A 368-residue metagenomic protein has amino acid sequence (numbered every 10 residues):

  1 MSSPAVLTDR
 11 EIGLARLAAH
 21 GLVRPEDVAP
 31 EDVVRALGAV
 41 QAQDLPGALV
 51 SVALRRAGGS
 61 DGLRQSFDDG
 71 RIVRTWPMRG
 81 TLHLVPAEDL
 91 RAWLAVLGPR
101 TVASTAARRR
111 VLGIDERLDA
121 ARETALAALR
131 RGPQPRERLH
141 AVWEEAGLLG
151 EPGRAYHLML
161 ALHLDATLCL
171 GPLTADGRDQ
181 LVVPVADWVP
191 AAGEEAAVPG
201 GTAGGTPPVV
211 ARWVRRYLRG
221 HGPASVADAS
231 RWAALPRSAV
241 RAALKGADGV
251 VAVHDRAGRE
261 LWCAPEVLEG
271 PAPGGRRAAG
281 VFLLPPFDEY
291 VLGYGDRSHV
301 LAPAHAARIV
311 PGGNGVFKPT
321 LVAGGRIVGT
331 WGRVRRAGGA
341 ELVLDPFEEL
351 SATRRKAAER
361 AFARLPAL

Functional and structural regions predicted by a protein language model:
M1-V291, D296-H299, P303-L368: Long, low-complexity intrinsically disordered regions
